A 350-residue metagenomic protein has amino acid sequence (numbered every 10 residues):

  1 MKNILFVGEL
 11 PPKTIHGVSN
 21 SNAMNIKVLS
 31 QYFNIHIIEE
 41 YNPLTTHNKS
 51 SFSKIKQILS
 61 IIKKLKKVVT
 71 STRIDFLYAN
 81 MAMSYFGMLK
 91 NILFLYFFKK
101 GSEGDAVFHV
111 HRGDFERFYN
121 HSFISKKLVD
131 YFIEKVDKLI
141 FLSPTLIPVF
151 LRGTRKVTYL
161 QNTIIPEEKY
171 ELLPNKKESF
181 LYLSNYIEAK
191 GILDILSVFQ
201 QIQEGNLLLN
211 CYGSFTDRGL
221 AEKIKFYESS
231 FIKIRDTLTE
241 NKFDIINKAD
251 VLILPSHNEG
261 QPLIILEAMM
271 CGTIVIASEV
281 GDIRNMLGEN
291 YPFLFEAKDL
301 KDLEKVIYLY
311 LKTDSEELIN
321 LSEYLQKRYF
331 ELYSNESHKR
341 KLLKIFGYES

Functional and structural regions predicted by a protein language model:
L5-V7, E171-K190, I195-Q201, L209-Y212: Conserved donor-binding/catalytic core segment of Leloir-type glycosyltransferases
E39-P43, L183, L208-A221: Glycosyltransferase donor-sugar binding loop
L128-K169: Donor nucleotide-sugar binding/catalytic pocket of nucleotide-sugar-dependent glycosyltransferases
A221-L238: Nucleotide-activated donor-binding/catalytic signature segment of Leloir-type glycosyltransferases, i.e., the conserved
H257: Aromatic "clamp/platform" in nucleotide-sugar-dependent glycosyltransferases that forms part of the donor/acceptor
I274-A277: Short hydrophobic beta-strand element within catalytic cores of glycosyltransferases and related nucleotide-activated
E289, F293-L300, L309-S315: Conserved acidic donor-binding segment of nucleotide-sugar-dependent glycosyltransferases
S315-G347: A charged, aromatic-enriched C-terminal amphipathic alpha-helix characteristic of glycosyltransferases across folds
